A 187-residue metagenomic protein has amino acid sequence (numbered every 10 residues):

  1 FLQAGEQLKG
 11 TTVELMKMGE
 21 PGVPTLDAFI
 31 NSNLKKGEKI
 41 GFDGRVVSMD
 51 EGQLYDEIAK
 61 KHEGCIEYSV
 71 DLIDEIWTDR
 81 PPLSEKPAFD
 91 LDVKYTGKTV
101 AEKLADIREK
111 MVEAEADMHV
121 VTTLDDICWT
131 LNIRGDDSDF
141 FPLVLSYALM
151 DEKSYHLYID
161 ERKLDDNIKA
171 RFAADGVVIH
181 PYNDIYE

Functional and structural regions predicted by a protein language model:
F1-E187: A composition/biophysics-driven feature that prefers long, compositionally simple stretches
